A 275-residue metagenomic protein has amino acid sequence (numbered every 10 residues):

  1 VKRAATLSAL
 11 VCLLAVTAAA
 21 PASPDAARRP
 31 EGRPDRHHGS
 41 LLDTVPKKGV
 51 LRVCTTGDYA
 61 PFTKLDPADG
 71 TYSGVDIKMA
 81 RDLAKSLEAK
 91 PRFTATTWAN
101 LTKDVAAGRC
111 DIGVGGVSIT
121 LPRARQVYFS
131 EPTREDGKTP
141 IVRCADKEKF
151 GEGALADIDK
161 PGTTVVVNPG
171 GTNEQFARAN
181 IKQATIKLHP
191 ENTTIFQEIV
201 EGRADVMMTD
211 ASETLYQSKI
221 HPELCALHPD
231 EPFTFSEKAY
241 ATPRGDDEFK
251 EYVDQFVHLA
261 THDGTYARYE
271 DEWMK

Functional and structural regions predicted by a protein language model:
G32-G116: Extracytoplasmic small-molecule ligand-binding "clamshell" domains of the periplasmic binding protein/Venus flytrap
G32-R36, I77-S86, C144-K149, A156 (+2 more regions): Extended ligand-binding regions for polar small-molecule ligands
H38-G39, I77, R92-K103, E152 (+2 more regions): Short helix-initiation/N-cap motifs at beta->coil->alpha
G49-T55, G153-G170, I186: Short loop->beta-strand "edge-of-pocket" segments that line small-molecule binding or catalytic clefts across diverse
L51-R52, E88-K90, T96, A106-G115 (+5 more regions): Alpha-to-beta junction loops
T63-P67, A80-K90, A154-D159, T172-P190 (+3 more regions): Ligand-binding cleft/hinge of the Venus flytrap
R81, K85, K90-D157, C225-A226 (+1 more regions): Acidic, polar ligand-binding/catalytic clefts
R134-V142, A211, L215-H258, K275: Periplasmic-binding protein-like
